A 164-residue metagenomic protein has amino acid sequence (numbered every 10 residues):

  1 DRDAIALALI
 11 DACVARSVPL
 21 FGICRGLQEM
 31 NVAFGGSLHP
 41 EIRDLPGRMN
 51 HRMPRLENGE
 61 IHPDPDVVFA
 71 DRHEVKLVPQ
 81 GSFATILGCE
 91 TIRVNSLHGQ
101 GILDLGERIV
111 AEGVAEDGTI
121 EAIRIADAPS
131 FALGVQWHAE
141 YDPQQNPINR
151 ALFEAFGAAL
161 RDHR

Functional and structural regions predicted by a protein language model:
R2-V18, R43, G47-M49, M53-R164: Amide-donor transfer/coupling interface in amidating biosynthetic enzymes
D11-S37: Catalytic nucleophile loop
L38-I42: Short hydrophobic/aromatic-enriched beta-strand-loop microsegments
